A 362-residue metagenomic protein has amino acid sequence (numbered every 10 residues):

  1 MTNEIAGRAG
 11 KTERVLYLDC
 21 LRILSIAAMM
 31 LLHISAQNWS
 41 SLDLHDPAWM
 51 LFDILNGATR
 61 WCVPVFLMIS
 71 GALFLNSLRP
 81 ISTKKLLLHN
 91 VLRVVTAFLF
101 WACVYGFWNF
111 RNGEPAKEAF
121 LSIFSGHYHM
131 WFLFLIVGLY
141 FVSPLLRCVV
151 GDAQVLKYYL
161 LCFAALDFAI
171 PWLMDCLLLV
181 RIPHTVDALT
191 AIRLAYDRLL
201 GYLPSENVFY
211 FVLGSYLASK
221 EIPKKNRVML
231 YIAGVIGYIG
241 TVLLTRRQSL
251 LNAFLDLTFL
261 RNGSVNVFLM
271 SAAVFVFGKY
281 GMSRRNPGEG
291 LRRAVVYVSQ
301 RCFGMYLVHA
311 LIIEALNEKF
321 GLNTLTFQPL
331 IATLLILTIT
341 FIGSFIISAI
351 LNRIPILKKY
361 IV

Functional and structural regions predicted by a protein language model:
M1-V362: Alpha-helical transmembrane segments and their immediate juxtamembrane cytosolic regions
